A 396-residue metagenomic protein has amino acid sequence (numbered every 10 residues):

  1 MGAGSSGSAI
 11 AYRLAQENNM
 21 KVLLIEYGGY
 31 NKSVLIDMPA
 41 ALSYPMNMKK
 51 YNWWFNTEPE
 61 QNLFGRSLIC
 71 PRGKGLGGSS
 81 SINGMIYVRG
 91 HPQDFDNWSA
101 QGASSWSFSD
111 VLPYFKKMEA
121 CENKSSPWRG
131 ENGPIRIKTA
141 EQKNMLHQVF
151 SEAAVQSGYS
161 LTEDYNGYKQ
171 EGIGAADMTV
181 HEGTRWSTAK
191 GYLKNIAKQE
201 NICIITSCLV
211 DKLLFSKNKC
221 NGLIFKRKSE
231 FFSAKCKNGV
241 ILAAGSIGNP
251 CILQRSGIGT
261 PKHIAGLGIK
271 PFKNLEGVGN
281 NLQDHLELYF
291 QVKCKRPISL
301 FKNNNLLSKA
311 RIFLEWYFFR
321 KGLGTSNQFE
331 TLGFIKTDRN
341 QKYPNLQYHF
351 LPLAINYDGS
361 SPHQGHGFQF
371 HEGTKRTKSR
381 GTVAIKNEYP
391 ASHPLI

Functional and structural regions predicted by a protein language model:
M1-I396: N-terminal redox-cofactor-binding region of secreted/periplasmic oxidoreductases
